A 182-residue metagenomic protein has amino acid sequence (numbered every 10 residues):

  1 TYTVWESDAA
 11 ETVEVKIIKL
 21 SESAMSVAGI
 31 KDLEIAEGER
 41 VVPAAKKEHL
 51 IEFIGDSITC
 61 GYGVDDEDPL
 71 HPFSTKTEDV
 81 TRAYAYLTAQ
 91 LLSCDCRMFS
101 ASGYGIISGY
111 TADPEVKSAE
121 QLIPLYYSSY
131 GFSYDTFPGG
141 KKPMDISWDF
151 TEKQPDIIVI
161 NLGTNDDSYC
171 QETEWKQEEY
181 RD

Functional and structural regions predicted by a protein language model:
T1-I54, I58-V80: N-terminal secretory targeting modules
K16-A28, V64, P69-E178: Conserved SGNH/GDSL esterase-like catalytic core that processes O-acyl groups on lipids and polysaccharides
R181-D182: Active-site neighborhood of glycoside hydrolase catalytic domains
